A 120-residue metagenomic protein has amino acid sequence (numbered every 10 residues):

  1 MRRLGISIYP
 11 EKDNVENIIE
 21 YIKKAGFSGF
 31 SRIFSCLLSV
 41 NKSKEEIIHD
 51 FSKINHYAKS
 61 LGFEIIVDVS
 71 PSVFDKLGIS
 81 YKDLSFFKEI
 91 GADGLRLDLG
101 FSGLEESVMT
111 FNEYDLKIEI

Functional and structural regions predicted by a protein language model:
M1-E20, V67-I79: Active-site mouth loops of central-metabolism enzymes
M1-L4, G29-S31, K59-I65, G91-D93 (+1 more regions): Short, well-ordered coil/turn segments that N-cap beta-strands
V15, I19, E45-S52, Y81: Non-membrane alpha-helical structural segments and their capping/turn regions in soluble enzymes
I18, K76-F87, E106-F111: Distinct, well-ordered alpha-helical segments
I22-S31, Y81-L99: Structural recognition of alpha->loop->beta junctions
G26, S52-E64, K88, E105-D115: Surface-exposed amphipathic alpha-helices with a cationic face
F27-K53: Glycine-rich, proline-tolerant flexible connector loops at the mouths of alpha/beta enzymes
F34-K44, I66-D75, E89-L104, L116-I120: Catalytic beta/alpha-barrel core
